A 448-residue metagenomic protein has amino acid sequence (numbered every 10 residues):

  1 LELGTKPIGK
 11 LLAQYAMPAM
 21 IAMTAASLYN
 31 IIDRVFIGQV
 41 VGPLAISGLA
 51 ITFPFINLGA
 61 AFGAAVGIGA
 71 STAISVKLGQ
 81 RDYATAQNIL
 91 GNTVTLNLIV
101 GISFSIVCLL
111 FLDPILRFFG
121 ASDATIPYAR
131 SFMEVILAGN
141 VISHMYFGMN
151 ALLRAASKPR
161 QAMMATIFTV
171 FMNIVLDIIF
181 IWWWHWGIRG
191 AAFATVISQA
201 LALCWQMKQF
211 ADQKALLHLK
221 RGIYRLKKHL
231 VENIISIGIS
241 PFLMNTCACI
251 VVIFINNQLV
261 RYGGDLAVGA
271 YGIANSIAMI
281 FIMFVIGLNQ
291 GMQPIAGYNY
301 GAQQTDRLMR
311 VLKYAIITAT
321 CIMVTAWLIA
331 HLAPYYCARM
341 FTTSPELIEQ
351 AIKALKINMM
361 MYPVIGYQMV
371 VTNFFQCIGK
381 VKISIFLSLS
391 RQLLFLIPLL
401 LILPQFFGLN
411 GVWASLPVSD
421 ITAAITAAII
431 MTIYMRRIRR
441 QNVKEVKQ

Functional and structural regions predicted by a protein language model:
L1-A16, I74-V141, W183-G238, A296-M361 (+1 more regions): Short alpha-helical transmembrane segments in multi-pass integral membrane proteins
T5, G9-L28, I32, F55-F62 (+8 more regions): Residue-level signal for short hydrophobic patches within transmembrane helices of multi-pass membrane transporters
Q14-D33, V135, T169, S198-A202 (+4 more regions): Transmembrane helical elements of multi-pass membrane transporters/channels
L28-S47, L116-D123, I179-W186, T246-S276 (+4 more regions): Helix-terminus/linker motif at the lipid-water interface of multi-pass membrane proteins
R34, P43-I46, Y83, L112 (+6 more regions): Membrane-helix interface/capping residues of multi-pass secondary transporters
I46-I106, S143-A162, A270-L328, L332-P334 (+1 more regions): Small-residue-rich hydrophobic transmembrane alpha-helices
L58-A61, N173-D177, L203-M207, M279-M283 (+3 more regions): Hydrophobic transmembrane alpha-helices of multi-pass small-molecule transporters
G67, V135-R154, A165-V170, A191-C204 (+4 more regions): Short runs within selected transmembrane alpha-helices of multi-pass transporters and secretion channels
